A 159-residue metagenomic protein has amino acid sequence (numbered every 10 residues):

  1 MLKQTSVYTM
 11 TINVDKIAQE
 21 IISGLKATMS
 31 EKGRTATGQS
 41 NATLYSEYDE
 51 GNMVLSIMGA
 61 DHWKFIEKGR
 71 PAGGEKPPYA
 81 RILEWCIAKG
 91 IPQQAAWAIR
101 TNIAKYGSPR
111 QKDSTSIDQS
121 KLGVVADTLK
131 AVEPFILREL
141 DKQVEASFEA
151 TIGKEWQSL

Functional and structural regions predicted by a protein language model:
M1-N52: Charge-rich, low-complexity N-terminal segments
Q39-L159: Charged, low-complexity interaction tracts
